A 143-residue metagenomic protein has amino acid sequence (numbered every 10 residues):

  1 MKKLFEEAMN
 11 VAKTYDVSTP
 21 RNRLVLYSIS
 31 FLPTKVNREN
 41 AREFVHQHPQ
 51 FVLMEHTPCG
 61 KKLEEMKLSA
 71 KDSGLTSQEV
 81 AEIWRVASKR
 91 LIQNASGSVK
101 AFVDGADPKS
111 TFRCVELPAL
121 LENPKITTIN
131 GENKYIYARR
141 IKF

Functional and structural regions predicted by a protein language model:
M1-F143: Catalytic toxin/effector domains delivered as secreted proteins or via bacterial secretion systems
